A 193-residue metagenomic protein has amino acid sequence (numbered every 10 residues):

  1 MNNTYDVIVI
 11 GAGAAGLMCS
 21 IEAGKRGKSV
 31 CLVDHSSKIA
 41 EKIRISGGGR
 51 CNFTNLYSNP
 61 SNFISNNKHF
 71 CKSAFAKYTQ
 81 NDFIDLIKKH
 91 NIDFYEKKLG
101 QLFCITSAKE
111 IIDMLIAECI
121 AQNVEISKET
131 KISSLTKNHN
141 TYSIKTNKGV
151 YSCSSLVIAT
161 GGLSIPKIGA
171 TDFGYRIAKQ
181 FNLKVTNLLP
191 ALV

Functional and structural regions predicted by a protein language model:
Y5-L32: N-terminal Rossmann-like FAD-binding beta1-loop-alpha1 element of flavoenzymes
V9, G13-A14, K38, G162-S164: Residue-level detector of alpha-helix initiation sites
I10, I45, I158-A159: Redox-cofactor binding/interface segments in oxidoreductases and associated redox assembly factors
M18, E22, I43, L156 (+1 more regions): Hydrophobic/aromatic ligand-binding patch that stacks against planar heteroaromatic rings of cofactors or nucleotides
C19, L115, G174: Aromatic/hydrophobic pocket-lining residues that form π-stacking "cages" and hydrophobic walls in ligand
R26, G48, F173-R176: Glycine-rich, phosphate-binding/catalytic loops in enzymes
H35-E125, T130: Conserved N-terminal/central alpha/beta ligand/cofactor-binding core
E118-V193: Predominantly flavin-linked oxidoreductase catalytic cores and closely associated redox partners
